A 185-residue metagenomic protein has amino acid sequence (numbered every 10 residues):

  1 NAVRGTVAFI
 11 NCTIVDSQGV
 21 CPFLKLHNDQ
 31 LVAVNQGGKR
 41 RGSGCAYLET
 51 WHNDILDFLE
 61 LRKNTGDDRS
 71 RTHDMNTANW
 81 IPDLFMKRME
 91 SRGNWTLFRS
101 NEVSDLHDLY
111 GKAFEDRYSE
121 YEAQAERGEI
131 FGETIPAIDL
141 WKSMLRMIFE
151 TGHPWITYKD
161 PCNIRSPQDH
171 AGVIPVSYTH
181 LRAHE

Functional and structural regions predicted by a protein language model:
V3, C12-L26, G37-G42, Y47-S166: Conserved, charged catalytic cores of large soluble enzymes
V7-F9: Short, surface-exposed loop/turn segments at secondary-structure boundaries that line and modulate
V32-Q36: Conserved helix-loop functional segments at active or binding sites
V173: Core catalytic machinery and nucleic-acid-binding channels of phosphodiester-processing enzymes
T179-E185: Conserved small/polar residues in nucleotide/adenosyl-binding loops
